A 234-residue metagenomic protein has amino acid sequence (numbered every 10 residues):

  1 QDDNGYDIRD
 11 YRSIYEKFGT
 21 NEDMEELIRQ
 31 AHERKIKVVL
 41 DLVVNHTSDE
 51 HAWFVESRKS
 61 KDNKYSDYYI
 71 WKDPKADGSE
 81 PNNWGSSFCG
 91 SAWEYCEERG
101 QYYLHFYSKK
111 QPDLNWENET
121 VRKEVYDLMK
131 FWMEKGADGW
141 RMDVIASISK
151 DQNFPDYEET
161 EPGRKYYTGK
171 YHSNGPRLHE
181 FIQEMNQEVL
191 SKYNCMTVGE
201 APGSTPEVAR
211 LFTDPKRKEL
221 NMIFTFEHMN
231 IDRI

Functional and structural regions predicted by a protein language model:
Q1-K130, E134, S147-T205: Acidic/aromatic-lined carbohydrate-recognition and catalytic surfaces of CAZymes acting on diverse glycans
W140-M142: Hydrophobic residues within beta-strands of alpha/beta enzymes
V144-A146, H228: Short, small-residue-rich loop/turn micro-motifs
A201-I234: Noncatalytic carbohydrate-binding groove/subsite architecture in carbohydrate-active enzymes
